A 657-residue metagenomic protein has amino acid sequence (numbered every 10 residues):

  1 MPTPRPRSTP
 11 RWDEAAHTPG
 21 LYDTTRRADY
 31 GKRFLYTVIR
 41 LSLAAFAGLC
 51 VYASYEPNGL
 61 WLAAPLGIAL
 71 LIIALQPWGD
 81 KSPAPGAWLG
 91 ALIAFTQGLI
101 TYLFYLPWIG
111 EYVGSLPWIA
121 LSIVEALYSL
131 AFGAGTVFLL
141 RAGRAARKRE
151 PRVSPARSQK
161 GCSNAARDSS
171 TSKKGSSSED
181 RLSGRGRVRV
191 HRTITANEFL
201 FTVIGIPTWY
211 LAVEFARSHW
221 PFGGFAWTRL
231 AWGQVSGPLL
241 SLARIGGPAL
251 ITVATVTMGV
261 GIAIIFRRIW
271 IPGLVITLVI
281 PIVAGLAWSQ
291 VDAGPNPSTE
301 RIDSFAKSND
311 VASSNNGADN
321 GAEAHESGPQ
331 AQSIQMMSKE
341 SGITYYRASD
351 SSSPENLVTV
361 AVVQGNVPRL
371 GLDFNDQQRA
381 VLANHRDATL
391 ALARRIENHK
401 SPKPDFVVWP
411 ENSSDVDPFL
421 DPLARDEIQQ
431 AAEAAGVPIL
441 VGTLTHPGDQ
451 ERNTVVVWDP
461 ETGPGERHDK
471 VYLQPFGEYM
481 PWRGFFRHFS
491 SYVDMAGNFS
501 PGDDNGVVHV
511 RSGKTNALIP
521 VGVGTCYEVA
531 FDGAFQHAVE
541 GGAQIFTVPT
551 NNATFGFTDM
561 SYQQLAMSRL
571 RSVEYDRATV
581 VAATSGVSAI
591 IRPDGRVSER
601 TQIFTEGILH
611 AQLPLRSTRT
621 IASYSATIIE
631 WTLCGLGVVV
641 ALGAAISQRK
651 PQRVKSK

Functional and structural regions predicted by a protein language model:
P2-D168, K173-V311, G328, S338 (+5 more regions): Membrane-embedded alpha-helical bundles of multi-pass enzymes that act on lipidic or dolichyl-linked glycan substrates
P57-I72, T101-F104, Q364-G365, S401-V416 (+2 more regions): Short, conserved active-site loops that position catalytic residues or coordinate cofactors/metal ions across diverse
D80, L140, R267, E397-K400 (+3 more regions): Residue-level signal for alpha-helix termini/capping positions
I109-L116, G143, L182, S218-G246 (+4 more regions): Active-site catalytic loop in hydrolytic enzyme cores
Y112, L116, E125-S129, R152-P155 (+9 more regions): CN hydrolase (nitrilase-like) catalytic-core segments centered on the catalytic cysteine and neighboring Lys/Glu
G205, G442, W458, I591-R592: Short hydrophobic alpha-helical segments used for membrane anchoring or interfacial signaling
W288-A312, G317, G321-F476, G497 (+4 more regions): Soluble catalytic regions of membrane-associated enzymes that act on cell-envelope and secretory-pathway components
R653-K657: Cytoplasmic C-terminal tails of single-pass
